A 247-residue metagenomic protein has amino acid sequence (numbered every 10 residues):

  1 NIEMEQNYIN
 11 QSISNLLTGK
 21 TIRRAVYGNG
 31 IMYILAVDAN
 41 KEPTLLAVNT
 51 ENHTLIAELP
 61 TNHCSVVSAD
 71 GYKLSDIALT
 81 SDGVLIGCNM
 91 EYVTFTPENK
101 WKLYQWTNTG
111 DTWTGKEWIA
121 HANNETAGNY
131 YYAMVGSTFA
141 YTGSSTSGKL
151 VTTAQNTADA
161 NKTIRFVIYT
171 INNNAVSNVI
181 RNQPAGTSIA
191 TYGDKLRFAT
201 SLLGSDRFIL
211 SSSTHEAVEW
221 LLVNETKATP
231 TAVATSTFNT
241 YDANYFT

Functional and structural regions predicted by a protein language model:
I2-S14, T54-S65, D111-T126, A175-S188 (+1 more regions): Beta-propeller fold detector
I9-K41: Beta-strand-rich domains and repeat architectures in extracellular enzymes and scaffolds, especially beta-propellers
T18-R24, V66-D82, C88-M90, A120-G143 (+2 more regions): Repeated scaffold domains used in trafficking and secretory/extracellular systems, primarily beta-propellers
G30-I34, G83-G87, S145-T152, G204-I209 (+1 more regions): Entry beta-strands of beta-propeller and related beta-repeat scaffolds
N40-A47, Y92-T107, T153-T170, T214-N224: Structural motif
L55-E58, N62, S68-H121: A generic tandem-repeat structural signature
S147-A185, I189-A190, D194-F198: Loop-centered beta-sheet repeat module
T214, E219-T247: Intrinsically disordered, low-complexity segments enriched in Gly and acidic/Ser/Thr residues that form flexible
